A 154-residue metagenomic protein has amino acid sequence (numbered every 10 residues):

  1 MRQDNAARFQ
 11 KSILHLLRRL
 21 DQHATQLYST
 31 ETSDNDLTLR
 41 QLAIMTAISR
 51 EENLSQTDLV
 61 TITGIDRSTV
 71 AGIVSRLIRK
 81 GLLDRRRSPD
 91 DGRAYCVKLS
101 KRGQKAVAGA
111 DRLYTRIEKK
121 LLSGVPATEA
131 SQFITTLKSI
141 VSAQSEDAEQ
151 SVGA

Functional and structural regions predicted by a protein language model:
M1-N35, A154: N-terminal leader segment of winged-helix/HTH proteins
M1-N5, T128-A154: C-terminal regulatory/oligomerization modules of transcriptional regulators
H15, L39, A43-A47, A71-S75: Base-recognition residues in the alpha-helical recognition helix of bacterial helix-turn-helix
R18-D21, T46-R50, D111, K138: Short, locally clustered residues in the helix-turn-helix/winged-helix DNA-binding domain
T25-T30, N53, T57, S75-K138 (+1 more regions): Charged, amphipathic alpha-helical coiled-coil/dimerization segments
N35-R40, T69, S100, S123-A127: Short helix-coil-helix linker/hinge
D36, E52-N53, G64, P126: Central "turn" residue of the DNA-binding helix-turn-helix
V60: The alpha-helix within a helix-turn-helix
